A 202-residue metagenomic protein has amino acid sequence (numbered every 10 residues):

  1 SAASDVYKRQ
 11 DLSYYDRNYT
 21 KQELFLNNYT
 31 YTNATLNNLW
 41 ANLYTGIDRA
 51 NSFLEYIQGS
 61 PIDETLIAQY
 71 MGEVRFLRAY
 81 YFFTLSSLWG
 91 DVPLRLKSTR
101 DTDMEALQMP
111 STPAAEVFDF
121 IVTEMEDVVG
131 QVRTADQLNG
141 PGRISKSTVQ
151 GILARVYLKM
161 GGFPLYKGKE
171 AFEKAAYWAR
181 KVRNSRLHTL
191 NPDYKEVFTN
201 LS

Functional and structural regions predicted by a protein language model:
S1, N184, H188-S202: Extended ligand-binding clefts on enzyme/binding-domain cores
A2-Y7: Short, small-residue-biased leader/transition segments that mark boundaries at the very start of proteins
Y15-W89, A106-D119, M125-P141: Conserved, well-structured interaction surfaces
R75, Q150-V156: TPR/Sel1-like alpha-solenoid repeat signature
S86-S87, P93, K159-G168: Short coil/turn linking the two alpha-helices of tandem helical-hairpin repeats
